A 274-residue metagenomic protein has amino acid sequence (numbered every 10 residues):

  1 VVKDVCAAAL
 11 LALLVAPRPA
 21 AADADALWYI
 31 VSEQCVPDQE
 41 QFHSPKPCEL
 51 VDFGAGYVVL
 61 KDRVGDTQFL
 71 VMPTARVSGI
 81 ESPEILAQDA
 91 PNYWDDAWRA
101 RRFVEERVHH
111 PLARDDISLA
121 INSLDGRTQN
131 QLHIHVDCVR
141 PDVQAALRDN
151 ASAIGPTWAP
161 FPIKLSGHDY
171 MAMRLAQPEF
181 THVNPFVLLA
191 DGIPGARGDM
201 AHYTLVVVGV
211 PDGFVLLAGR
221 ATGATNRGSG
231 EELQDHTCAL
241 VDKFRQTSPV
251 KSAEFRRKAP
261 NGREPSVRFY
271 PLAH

Functional and structural regions predicted by a protein language model:
V1-V2: N-terminal secretory signal peptides that target proteins for export/translocation
V5-A16: Bacterial N-terminal signal peptides
A21-H274: HIT superfamily nucleotide-processing domains
